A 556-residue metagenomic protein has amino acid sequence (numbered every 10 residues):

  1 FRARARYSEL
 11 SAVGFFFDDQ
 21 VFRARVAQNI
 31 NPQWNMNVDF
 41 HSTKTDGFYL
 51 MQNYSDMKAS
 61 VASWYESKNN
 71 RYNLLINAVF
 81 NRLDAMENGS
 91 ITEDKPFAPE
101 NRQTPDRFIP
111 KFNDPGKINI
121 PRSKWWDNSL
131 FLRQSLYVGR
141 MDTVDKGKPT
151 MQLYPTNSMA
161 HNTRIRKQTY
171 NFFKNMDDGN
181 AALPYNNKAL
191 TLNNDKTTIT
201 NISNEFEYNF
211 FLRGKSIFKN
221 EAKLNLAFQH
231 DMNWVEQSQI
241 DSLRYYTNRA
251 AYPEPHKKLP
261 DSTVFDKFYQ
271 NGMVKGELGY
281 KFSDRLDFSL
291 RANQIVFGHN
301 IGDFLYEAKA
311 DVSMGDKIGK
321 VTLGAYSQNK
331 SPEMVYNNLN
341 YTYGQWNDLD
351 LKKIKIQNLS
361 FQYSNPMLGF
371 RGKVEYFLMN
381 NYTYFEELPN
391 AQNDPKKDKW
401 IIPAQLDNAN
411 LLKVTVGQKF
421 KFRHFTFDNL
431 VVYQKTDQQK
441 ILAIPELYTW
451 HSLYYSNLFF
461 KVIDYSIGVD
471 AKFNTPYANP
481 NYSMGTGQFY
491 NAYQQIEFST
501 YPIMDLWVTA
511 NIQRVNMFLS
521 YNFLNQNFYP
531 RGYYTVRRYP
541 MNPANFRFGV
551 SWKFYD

Functional and structural regions predicted by a protein language model:
F1-V26, G47-F48: Short strand-turn segments of transmembrane beta-barrel domains in outer membranes, especially the first one or two
V13-F15, D19, T43-W64, K117-D127 (+3 more regions): Outer-membrane beta-barrel proteins
F15, N31, D39-T45, K68 (+6 more regions): An acidic- and aromatic-residue-enriched active-site/binding cleft used to recognize and process polar
Q20-K44, M51-A85, W126-D127: Transmembrane beta-barrel wall of Gram-negative outer-membrane proteins
V38, G179-L183, K188: Long, disordered, Ser/Thr/Pro-rich
Y49-L50, E87-S90, E333-N338: Short acidic, glycine/serine/threonine-rich loops at helix termini
Y72-S135, Y170-F172, D178, A189 (+2 more regions): Flexible loop and strand-edge segments within Gram-negative outer membrane beta-barrel domains
I120-N175, L190-D556: Exposed, low-structure sequence patches enriched in small/polar residues
